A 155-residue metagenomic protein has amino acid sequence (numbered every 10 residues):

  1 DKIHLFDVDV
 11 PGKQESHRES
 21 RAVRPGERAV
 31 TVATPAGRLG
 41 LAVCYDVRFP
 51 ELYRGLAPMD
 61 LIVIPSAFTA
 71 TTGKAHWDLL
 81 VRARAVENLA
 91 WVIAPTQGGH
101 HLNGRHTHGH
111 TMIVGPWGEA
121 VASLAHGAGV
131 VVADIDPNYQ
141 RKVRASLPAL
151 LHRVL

Functional and structural regions predicted by a protein language model:
D1-A57, T72-K74, L79, R144-A149: Active-site catalytic loop in hydrolytic enzyme cores
I3, V10, V23, I62-I64 (+3 more regions): Weak global preference for isoleucine
H4-D7, G99, A128, P137-Y139: Residue-level detector of flexible, active-site-proximal loop/helix-junction positions within diverse enzyme catalytic
E15, H126, V132-A133, P148 (+1 more regions): Residue-level detector of alpha-helical recognition elements and their boundaries
E15-S16, A57-I62, A133-Y139: A signal for specific C-terminal beta-sheet/loop modules enriched in small/flexible residues with GP/PG/PP motifs
T31-A33, I113, V132-D134: Short, well-ordered beta-strand micro-motif
R38, V47-V131: CN hydrolase (nitrilase-like) catalytic-core segments centered on the catalytic cysteine and neighboring Lys/Glu
N138-L155: A short C-terminal boundary segment appended to hydrolase-like catalytic domains
